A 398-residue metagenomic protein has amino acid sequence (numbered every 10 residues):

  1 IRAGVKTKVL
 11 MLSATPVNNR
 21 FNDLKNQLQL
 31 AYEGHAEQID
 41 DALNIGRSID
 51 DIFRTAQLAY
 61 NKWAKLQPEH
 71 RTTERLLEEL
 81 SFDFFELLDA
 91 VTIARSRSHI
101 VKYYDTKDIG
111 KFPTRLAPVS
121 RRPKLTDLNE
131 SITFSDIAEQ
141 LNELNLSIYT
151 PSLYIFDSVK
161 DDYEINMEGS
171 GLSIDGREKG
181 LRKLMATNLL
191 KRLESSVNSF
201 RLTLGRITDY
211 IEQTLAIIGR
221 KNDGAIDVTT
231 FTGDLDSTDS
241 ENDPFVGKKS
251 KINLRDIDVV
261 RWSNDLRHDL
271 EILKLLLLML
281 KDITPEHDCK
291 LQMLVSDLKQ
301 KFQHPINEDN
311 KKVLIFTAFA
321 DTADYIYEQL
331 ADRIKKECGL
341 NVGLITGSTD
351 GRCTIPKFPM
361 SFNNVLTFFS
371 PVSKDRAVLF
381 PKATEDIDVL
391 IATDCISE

Functional and structural regions predicted by a protein language model:
I1-R2, K6-T7, M11-A14, D23 (+1 more regions): Inter-lobe coupling linker of SF2 helicases/translocases
K6-L10, K312, D386-V389: Loop/turn-to-beta-strand initiation segments
M11, T317, I391-A392: Short beta-strand scaffold positions
T15-N19, R95, F200, A320-A323 (+2 more regions): Conserved nucleotide-binding/hydrolysis micro-motifs of P-loop NTPases
V17-F21, A377-T384, I391-E398: SF2 helicase motor core recognition
N22-K25, Y327-E328: Short amphipathic alpha-helical segments
N26-L30: CheY-like receiver
P113-L128, N145-D386: Conserved Helicase C-terminal RecA-like lobe
